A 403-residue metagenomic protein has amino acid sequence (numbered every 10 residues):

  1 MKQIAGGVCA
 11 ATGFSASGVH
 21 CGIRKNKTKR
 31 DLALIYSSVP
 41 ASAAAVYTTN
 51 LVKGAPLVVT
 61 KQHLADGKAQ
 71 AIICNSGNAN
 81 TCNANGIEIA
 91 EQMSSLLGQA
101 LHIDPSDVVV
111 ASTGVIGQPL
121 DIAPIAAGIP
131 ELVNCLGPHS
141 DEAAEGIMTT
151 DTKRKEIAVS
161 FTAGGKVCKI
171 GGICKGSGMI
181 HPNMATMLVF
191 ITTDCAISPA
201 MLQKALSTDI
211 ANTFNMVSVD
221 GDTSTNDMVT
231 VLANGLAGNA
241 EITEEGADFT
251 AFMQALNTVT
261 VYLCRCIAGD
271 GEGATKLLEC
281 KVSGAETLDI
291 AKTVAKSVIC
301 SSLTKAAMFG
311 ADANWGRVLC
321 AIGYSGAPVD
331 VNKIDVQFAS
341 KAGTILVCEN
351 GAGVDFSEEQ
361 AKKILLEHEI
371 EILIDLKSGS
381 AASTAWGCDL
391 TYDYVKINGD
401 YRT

Functional and structural regions predicted by a protein language model:
M1-E88, Q92, G98-T403: A structural signal for small-residue-enriched, beta-sheet-centric alpha/beta enzyme cores and oligomeric scaffold folds
